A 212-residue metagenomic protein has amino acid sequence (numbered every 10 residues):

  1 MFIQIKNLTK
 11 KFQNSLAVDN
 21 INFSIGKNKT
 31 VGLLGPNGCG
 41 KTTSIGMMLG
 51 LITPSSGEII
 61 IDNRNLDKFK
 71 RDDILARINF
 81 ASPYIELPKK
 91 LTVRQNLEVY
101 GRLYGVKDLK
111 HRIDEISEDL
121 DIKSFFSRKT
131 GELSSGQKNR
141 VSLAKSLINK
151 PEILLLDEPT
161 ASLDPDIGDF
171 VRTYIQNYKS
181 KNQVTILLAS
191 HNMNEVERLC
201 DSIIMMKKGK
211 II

Functional and structural regions predicted by a protein language model:
G57-D67, I74: Conserved ABC transporter NBD signature motif
E98, R102-F125: Conserved ABC ATPase "signature" region
K129-L133: Conserved ABC ATPase signature
L154-D157: Catalytic Walker B motif of ABC-type/P-loop ATPase nucleotide-binding domains
D169-K181: Helical segment within the ABC ATPase nucleotide-binding domain
V196-R198: A short, surface-exposed alpha-helical micro-motif characterized by mixed small hydrophobic and charged/polar residues
